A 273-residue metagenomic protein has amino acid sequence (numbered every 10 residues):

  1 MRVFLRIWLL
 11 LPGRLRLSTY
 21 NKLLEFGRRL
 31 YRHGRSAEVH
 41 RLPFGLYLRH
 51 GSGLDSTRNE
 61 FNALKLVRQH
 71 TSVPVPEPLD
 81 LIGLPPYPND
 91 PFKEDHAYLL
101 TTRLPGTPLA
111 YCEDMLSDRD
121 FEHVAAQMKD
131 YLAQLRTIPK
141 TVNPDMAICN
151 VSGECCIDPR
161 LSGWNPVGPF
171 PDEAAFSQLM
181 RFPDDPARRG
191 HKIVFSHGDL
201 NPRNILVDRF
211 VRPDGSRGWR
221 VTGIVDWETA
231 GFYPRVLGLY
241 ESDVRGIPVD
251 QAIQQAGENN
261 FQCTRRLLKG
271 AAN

Functional and structural regions predicted by a protein language model:
M1-S36: Juxta-kinase regulatory segment immediately upstream of eukaryotic protein kinase catalytic domains
R28-V151, C155-D158: ATP-binding pocket architecture of kinase catalytic cores
T57-F61, A125-M128, L132, P202 (+3 more regions): A structural signal for well-ordered alpha-helical scaffolds and beta->alpha junctions
E60, H197-D199, N204, D226: Acidic active-site catalytic centers that drive phospho-/nucleotidyl reactions and related ester hydrolyses
A63-K65, R203-R209: Short, well-ordered amphipathic alpha-helices
G83-N89, F121-M128, Q134-D199, D208-W219: An alpha-helical support segment within catalytic cores of ATP-dependent transferases
G106, R203, A230: Active-site loop signature of alpha/beta-hydrolase-fold enzymes
V194-F195, D208-N273: Active-site Asp-x-Gly
